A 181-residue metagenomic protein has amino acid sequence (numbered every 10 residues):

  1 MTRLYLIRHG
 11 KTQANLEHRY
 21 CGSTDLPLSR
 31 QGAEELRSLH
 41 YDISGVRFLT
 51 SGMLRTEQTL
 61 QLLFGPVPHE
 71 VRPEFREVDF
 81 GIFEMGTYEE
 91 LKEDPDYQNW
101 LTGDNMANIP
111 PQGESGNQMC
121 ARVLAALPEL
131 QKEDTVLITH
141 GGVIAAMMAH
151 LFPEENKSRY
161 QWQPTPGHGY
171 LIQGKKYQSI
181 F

Functional and structural regions predicted by a protein language model:
T2-V67: Active-site-proximal alpha-helix that buttresses catalytic centers in soluble enzyme cores
L4, V46, E133-G142: Generic beta-sheet signal
T12, V143-I144: Short active-site segment of divalent metal-dependent hydrolases/proteases that encodes the spacing between
P27, V67-E74, N156-P164: Short hydrophobic/aromatic-enriched beta-strand-loop microsegments
I43-E74, Y97-N99, L151-F152, Q173-F181: Conserved histidine-centered catalytic loops in small-molecule metabolism enzymes
T50-S51, A121, I138-T139: Short beta-strand scaffold positions
L63-R122: Phosphate-handling substructures
E154-I180: Domain-level recognition of soluble alpha/beta enzyme cores, biased toward histidine phosphatases/phosphomutases
